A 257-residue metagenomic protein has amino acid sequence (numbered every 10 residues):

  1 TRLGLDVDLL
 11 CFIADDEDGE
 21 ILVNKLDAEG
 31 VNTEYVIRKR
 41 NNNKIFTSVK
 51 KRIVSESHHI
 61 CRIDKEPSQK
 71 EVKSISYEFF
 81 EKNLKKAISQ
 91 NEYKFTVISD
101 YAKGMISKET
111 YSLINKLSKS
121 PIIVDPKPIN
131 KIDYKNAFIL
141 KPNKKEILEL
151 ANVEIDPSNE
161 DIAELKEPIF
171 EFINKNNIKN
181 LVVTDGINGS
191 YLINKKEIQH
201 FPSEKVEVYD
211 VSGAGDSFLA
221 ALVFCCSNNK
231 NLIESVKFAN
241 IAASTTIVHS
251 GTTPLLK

Functional and structural regions predicted by a protein language model:
T1, D8-L9, K50-R52, R62 (+7 more regions): Structured core elements
T1-F95: Conserved N-terminal subdomain of the carbohydrate kinase-like
C11, D100-A102, P126-P128, K141-K144 (+9 more regions): Active-site proximal loops enriched in glycine and acidic residues that flank catalytic Cys/His/Asp and coordinate
C11, D15-E34, Y111-K119, I193 (+1 more regions): Short, electropositive alpha-helical surface patch
L26, K51, T96-S99, S190 (+4 more regions): Buried hydrophobic positions in well-ordered alpha/beta secondary-structure cores of metabolic enzymes
I63, L150-A151, T246: Residues that scaffold the ATP/ADP-binding catalytic core of kinase and kinase-like folds
F95, K103-E197: Conserved phosphate/ATP/ADP-binding segment of small-molecule kinases
N176-N180, E204-K257: Conserved post-catalytic alpha-helical subdomain immediately downstream of the catalytic base and nucleotide-binding
